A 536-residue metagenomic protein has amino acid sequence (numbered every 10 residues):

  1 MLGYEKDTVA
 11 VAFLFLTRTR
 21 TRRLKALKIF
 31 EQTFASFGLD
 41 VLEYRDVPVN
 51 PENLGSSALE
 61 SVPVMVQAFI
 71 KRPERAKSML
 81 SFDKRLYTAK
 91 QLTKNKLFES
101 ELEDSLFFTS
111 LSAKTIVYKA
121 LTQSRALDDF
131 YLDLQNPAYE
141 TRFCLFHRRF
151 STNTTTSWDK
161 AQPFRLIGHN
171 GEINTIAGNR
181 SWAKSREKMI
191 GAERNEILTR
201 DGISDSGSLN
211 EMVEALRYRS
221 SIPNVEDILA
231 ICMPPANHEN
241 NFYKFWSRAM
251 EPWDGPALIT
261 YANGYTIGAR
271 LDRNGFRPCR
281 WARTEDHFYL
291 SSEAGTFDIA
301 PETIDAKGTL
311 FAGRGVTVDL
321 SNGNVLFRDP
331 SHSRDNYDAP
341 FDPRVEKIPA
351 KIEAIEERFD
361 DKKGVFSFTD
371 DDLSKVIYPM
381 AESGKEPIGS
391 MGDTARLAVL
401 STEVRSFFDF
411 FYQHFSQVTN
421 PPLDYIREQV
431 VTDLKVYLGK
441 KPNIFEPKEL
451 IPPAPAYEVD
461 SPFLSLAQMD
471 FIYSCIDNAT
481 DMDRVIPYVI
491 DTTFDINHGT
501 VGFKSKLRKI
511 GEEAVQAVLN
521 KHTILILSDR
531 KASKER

Functional and structural regions predicted by a protein language model:
M1-L450, S465, D477-D483: Conserved short alpha-helical segments that host acidic/polar catalytic motifs at enzyme active sites
F150-T152, D495-I496, A532: Short acidic loop-to-helix transition motifs that present clustered carboxylates
P252, S505-K521: Phosphate/ATP-binding catalytic cores across multiple sugar-kinase/actin-like superfamilies, primarily ASKHA
Q468-F471: C-terminal accessory domains/tails appended to large, multi-domain proteins
P487-V489, I524: Structural preference for beta-strand elements that scaffold enzyme active sites
I490-G511: Active-site mouth loops of central-metabolism enzymes
G499-G502, A517-R536: Conserved structured catalytic cores and adjacent interaction surfaces of nucleotide-binding/hydrolyzing enzymes
